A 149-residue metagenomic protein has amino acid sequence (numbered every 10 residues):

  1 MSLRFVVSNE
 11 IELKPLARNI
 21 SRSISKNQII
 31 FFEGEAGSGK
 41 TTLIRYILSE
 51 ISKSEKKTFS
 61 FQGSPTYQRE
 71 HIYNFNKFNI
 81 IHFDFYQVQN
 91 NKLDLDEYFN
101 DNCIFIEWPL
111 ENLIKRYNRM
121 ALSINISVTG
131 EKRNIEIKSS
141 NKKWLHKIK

Functional and structural regions predicted by a protein language model:
M1-N19: N-terminal pre-Walker A segment at the start of P-loop NTPase domains
I30-F32: Hydrophobic anchor at the beta1->P-loop junction of P-loop NTPases
E35: P-loop (Walker A) phosphate-binding loop of NTP-binding proteins
K40: Conserved lysine of the Walker
S49-F61, F75: Post-Walker A helix-loop "phosphate-sensing" segment adjacent to the P-loop in P-loop NTPases
Q62-E111: Conserved nucleotide-sensing/catalytic segment adjacent to the nucleotide-binding pocket in NTP-handling enzymes
E97-K149: Short phosphate-coordinating micro-motif centered on Lys-Gly-acidic
